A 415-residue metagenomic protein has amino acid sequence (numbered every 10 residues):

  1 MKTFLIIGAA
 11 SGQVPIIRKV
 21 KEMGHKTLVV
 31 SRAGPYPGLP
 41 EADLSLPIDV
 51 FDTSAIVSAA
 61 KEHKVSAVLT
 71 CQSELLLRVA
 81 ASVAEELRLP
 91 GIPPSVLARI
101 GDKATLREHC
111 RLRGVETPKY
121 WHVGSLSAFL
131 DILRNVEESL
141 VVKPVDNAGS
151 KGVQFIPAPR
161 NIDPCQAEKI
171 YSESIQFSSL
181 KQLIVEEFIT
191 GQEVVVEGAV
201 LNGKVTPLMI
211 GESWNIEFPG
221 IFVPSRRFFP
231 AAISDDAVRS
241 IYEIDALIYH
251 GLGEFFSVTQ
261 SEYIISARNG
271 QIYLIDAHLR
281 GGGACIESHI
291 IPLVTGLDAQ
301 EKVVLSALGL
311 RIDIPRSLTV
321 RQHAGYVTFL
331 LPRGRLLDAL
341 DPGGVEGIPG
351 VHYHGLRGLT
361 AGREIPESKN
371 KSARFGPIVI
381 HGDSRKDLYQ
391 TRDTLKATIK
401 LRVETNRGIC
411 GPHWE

Functional and structural regions predicted by a protein language model:
M1-V96, S127, L310-D313, Q322 (+3 more regions): ATP-binding N-terminal substructure of ATP-dependent carboxylate-amine bond-forming enzymes
A55, N161-A167, G334-L340, S384-T391: Short, conserved charged micro-motifs
A59-V65, R134-V136, F177-S179: Glycine-rich phosphate-binding loop signature in dinucleotide/nucleotide-binding domains
E85-G152, P157: A conserved helix-loop-beta module that forms one wall/lid of the active-site cleft in ATP-utilizing catalytic domains
V153-I272, G281: Internal nucleotide-binding/catalytic subdomain
I156-A158, G198, F329-P332, I378-S384: Short beta-strand-to-loop capping motifs
R239-Q260, H278-D338: Active-site "cap" helix and flanking loop/linker of ATP-utilizing ligase/carboxylase catalytic domains
F329-T360: Glycine-rich active-site loop/lid that clamps phosphate-bearing ligands
